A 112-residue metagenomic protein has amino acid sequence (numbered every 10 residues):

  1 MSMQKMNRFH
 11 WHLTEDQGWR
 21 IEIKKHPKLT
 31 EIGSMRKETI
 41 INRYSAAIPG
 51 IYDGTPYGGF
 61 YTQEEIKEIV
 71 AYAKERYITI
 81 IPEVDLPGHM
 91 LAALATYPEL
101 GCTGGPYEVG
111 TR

Functional and structural regions predicted by a protein language model:
M1-R112: Substrate-binding cleft of carbohydrate-active enzyme catalytic domains
